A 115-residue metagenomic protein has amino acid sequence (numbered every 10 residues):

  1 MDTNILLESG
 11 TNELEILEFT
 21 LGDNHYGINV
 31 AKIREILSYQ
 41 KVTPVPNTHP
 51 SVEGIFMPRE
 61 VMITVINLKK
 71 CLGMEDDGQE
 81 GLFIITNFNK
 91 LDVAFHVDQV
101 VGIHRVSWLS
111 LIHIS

Functional and structural regions predicted by a protein language model:
D2-P46: The feature marks the first
L6-L7, L14-E15, V65-D92: DNA polymerase processivity clamps
Y26-I28, I63-I66, F95: Short, structured motif recognition centered on aromatic/hydrophobic residues
L37-E75: A short, contiguous structural element within a folded domain that forms the immediate neighborhood of a functional site
D77-Q79, V97, W108-L109: Extended intrinsically disordered, low-complexity coil regions enriched in Ser, Thr, Gly, Ala and often Pro
N87-V106: Short, structured beta-strand-loop surface elements
I112-I114: Conserved small/polar residues in nucleotide/adenosyl-binding loops
